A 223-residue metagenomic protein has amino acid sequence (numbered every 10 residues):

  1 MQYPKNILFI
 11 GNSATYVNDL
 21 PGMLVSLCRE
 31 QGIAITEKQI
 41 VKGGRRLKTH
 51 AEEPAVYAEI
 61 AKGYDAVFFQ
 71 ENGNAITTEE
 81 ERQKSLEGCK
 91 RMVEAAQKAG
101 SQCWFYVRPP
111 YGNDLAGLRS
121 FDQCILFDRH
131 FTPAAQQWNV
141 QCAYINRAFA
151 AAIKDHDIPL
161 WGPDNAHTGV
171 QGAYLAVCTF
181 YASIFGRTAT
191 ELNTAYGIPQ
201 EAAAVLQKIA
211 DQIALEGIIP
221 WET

Functional and structural regions predicted by a protein language model:
M1-P4, T223: Basic/polar N-terminal segments that are highly enriched at the extreme N-terminus, encompassing both cleavable
Y3-I10, A14-R91: Conserved SGNH/GDSL esterase-like catalytic core that processes O-acyl groups on lipids and polysaccharides
G32, G100, N139, V177-Y181 (+1 more regions): Generic helix-packing signal
A58-V170, A182, A189-N193: Alpha-helical cap/lid subdomain in secreted, periplasmic, or secretory-pathway luminal O-acyl-processing enzymes
H167, C178-T223: Conserved catalytic region of serine esterases and O-acyltransferases that act on ester linkages in lipids
